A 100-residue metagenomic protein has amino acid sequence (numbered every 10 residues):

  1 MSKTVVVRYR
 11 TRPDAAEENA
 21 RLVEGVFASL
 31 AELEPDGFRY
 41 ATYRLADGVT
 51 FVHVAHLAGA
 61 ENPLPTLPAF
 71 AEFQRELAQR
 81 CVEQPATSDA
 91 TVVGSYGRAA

Functional and structural regions predicted by a protein language model:
M1-K3, E34, V49: Residue-level preference for beta-strand/loop junctions
S2-R10, V52-V54: Active-site-flanking beta-strand signature of metal-NTP-handling nucleotidyl enzymes and homologous cyclase-like
R8, D89-V92: Short amphipathic
R10-R21: Short, surface-exposed ligand-recognition loops at beta-strand->loop->(often short) alpha-helix junctions that present
P13, D47-T50, L57-P63: Short, charged/polar surface micro-motifs in flexible loops or helix N-caps
G25-R39, A55-D89: An amphipathic, aromatic/His-enriched active-site/gating alpha helix that lines ligand/cofactor pockets
Y43-L45: Short beta-strand micro-motifs enriched in acidic
V93-A100: Short, low-order "capping/linker" segments at domain edges
